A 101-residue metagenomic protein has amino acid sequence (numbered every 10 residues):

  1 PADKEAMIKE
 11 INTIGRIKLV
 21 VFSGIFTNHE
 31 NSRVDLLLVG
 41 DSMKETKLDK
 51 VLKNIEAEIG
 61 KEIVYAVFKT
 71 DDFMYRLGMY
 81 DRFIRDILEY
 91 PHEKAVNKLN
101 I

Functional and structural regions predicted by a protein language model:
P1-L19, F26-N31, D41-I101: Catalytic core of pol beta-like nucleotidyltransferases
D35-L38: Short beta-strand->loop micro-motif that forms the acidic, two-metal-ion catalytic signature in nucleotide-processing
